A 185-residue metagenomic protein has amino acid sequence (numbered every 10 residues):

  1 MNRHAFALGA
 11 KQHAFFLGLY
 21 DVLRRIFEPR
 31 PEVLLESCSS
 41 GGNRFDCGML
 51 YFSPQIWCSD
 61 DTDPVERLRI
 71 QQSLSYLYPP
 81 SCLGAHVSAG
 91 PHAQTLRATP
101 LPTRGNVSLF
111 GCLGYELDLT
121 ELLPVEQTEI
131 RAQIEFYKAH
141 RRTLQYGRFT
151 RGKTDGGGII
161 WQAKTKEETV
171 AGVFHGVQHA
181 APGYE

Functional and structural regions predicted by a protein language model:
M1-A5: Active-site groove signature of glycoside hydrolases
A7-A10: Short, basic, glycine/proline-bearing loop/turn elements
H13-E121: Glycan-recognition surfaces
E28, L101, I130, K164-E167: A broadly tuned, weak detector of single residues within folded domains
S37-D46, L123-Q127, T150-G157: A glycine-rich phosphate-binding loop feature that marks nucleotide/adenosyl-phosphate handling sites
P100-T150: Catalytic cores of secreted or luminal carbohydrate-active enzymes
T154-E185: Carbohydrate-binding surface patches
